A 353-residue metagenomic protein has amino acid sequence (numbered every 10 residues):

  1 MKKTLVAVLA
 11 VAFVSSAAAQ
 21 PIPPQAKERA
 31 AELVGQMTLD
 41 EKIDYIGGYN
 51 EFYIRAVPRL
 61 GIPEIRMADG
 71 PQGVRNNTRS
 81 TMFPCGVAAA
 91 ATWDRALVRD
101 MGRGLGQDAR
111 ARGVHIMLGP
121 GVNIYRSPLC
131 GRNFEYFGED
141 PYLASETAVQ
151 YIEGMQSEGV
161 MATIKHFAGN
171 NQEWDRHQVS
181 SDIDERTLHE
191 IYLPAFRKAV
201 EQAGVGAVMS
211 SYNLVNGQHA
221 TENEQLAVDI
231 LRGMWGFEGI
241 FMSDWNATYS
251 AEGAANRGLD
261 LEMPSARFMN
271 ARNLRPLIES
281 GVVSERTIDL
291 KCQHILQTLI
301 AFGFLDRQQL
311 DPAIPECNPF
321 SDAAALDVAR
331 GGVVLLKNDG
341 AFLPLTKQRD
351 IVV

Functional and structural regions predicted by a protein language model:
T4-V14: Sec-dependent N-terminal signal peptides
A17-V353: Glycoside hydrolase catalytic-domain context in secreted enzymes
